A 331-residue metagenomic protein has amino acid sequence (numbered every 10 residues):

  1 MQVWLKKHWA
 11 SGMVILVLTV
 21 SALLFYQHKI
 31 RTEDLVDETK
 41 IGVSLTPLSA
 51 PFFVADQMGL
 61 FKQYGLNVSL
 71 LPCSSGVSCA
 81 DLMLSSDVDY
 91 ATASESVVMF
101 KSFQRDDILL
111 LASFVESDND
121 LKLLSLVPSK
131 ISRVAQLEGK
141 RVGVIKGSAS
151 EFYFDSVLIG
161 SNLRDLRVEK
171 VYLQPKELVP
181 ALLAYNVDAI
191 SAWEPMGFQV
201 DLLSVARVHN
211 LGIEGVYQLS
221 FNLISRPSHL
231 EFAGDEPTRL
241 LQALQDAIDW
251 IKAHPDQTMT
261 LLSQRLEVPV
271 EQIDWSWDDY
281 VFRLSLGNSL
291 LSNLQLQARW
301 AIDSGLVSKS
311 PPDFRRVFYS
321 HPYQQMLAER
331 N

Functional and structural regions predicted by a protein language model:
K6-S11, F25, K29-R164, E169-Y172 (+3 more regions): Short, glycine-/small- and polar/acidic-enriched structural segments that line small-molecule recognition paths
G12-L24: Hydrophobic membrane-insertion alpha-helices, especially the h-region of bacterial N-terminal signal peptides
A22-F25, K146-R167, Q242-W275, D313-R316: Ligand-binding clefts/hinges and TM-proximal coupling segments of bilobed small-molecule sensing domains
S49-F52, A80, E95, D120 (+13 more regions): Extracytoplasmic/secreted envelope proteins and their assembly/folding machinery, especially bacterial periplasmic
Q63, I213-V216, R283-L290: Short, solvent-exposed loop/beta-turn-alpha elements that line the ligand-binding surface or hinge of extracytoplasmic
K170-V171, K176-Q264: Pocket-lining segment of extracytoplasmic ligand-binding domains
E231-S308: Secondary-structure end/capping motifs
I302-N331: Conserved C-terminal helix/tail region of periplasmic/extracytoplasmic solute-binding proteins
